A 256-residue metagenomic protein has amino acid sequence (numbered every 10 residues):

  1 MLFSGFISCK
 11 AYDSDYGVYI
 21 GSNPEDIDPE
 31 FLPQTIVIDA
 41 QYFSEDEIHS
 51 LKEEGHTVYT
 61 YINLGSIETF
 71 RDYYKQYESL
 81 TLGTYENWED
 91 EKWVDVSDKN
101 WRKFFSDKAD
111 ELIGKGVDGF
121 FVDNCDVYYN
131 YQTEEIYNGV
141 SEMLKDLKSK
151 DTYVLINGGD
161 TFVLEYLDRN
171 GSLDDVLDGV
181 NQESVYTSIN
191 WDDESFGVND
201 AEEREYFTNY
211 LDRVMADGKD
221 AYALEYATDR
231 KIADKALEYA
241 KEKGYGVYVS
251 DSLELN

Functional and structural regions predicted by a protein language model:
M1-S8: Sec-dependent N-terminal signal peptides of Gram-positive bacterial secreted proteins and lipoproteins
C9-N256: Glycan-processing catalytic domains of CAZymes
